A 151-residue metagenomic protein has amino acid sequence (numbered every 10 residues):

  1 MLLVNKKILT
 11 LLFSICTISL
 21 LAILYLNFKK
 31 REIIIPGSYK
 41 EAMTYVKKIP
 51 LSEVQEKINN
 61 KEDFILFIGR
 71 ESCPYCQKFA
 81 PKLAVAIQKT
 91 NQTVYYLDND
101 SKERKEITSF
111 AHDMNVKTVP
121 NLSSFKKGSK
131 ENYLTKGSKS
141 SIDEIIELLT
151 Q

Functional and structural regions predicted by a protein language model:
M1-T44, Q151: N-terminal targeting signals for export/organelle localization
Y45-K48, I68, Q92-I107: Thiol-based oxidoreductase modules, predominantly thioredoxin-like and allied folds used for disulfide exchange
Q55, A80, A84-I87, I107-A111 (+1 more regions): Extracytoplasmic/secreted envelope proteins and their assembly/folding machinery, especially bacterial periplasmic
Q55-Q92: Local sequence-structure signature of Cys/Sec-based thiol-disulfide redox active-site neighborhoods
E71-P74, D100-E103, S129-K130: Solvent-exposed loop/turn segments at secondary-structure junctions within structured extracellular/periplasmic domains
Y75-Q77, E106-I107, E131-L134: Extracytoplasmic/secreted cell-surface and envelope-processing proteins
K102-P120: Short Fe-S-cluster ligation motifs
S123-Q151: Non-catalytic, surface beta->alpha helical segment in thiol-disulfide oxidoreductase systems
